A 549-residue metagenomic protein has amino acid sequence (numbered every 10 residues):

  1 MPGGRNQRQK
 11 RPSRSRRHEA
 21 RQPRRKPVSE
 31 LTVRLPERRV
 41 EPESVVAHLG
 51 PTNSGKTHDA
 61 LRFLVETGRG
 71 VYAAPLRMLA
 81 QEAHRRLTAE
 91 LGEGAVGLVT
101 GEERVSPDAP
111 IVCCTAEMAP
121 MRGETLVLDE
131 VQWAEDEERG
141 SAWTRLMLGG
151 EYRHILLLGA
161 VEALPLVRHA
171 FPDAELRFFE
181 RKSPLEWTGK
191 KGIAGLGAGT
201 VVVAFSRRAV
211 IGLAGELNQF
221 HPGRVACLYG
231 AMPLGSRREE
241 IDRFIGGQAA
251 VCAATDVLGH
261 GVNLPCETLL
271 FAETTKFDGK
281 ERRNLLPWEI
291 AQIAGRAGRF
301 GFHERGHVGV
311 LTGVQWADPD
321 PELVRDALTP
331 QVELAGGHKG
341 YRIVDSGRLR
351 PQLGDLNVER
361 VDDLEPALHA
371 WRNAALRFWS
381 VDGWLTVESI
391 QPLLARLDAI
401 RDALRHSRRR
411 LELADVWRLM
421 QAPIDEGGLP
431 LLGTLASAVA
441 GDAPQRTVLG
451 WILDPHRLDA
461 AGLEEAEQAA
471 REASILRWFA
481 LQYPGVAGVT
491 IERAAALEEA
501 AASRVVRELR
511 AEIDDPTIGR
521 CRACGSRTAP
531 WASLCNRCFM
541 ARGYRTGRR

Functional and structural regions predicted by a protein language model:
M1-R24, R342-R549: Non-catalytic terminal extensions of ATP-dependent helicases
S54, H58-D59, E66-L87: Conserved Walker A/P-loop ATP-binding site and its immediately adjacent core in helicase/helicase-like ATPase domains
D59, L64, A142, R181-N218: Conserved interdomain hinge at the start of the Helicase C-terminal
R69-A80, L156-L158, L196-H221, V225-Y229 (+1 more regions): Conserved strand-helix element at the start of the C-terminal RecA-like helicase core
T88-R122: Inter-Walker segment of RecA-like/P-loop motor cores
W133-P184: Post-DEXD/H (motif II) to motif III coupling segment of the RecA-like Helicase ATP-binding lobe
E162-A163, L264, T268-A327: Conserved segment of the helicase C-terminal RecA-like domain
C227, M232-T255: Conserved helicase ATPase core of P-loop NTP-dependent helicases/translocases
